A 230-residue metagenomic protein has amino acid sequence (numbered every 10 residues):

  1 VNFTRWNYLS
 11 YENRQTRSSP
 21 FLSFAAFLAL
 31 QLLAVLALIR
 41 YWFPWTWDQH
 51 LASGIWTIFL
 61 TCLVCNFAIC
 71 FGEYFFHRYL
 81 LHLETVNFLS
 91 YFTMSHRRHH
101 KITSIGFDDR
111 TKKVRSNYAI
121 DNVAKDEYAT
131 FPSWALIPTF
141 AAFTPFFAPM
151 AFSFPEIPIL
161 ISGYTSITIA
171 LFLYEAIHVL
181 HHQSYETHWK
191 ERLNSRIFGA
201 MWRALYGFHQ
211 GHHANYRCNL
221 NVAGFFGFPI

Functional and structural regions predicted by a protein language model:
V1-L171, A176, A200, N215-I230: Non-catalytic, topology-defining segments of multipass membrane proteins
Y79, L180, S184, G211-N215: Alpha-helical hydrophobic packing sites
H181-W189, L220: Interfacial helix-loop-helix junctions of multi-pass membrane proteins
T187-N215: Cytosolic/matrix-facing juxtamembrane and C-terminal tails of multi-pass cellular membrane proteins
